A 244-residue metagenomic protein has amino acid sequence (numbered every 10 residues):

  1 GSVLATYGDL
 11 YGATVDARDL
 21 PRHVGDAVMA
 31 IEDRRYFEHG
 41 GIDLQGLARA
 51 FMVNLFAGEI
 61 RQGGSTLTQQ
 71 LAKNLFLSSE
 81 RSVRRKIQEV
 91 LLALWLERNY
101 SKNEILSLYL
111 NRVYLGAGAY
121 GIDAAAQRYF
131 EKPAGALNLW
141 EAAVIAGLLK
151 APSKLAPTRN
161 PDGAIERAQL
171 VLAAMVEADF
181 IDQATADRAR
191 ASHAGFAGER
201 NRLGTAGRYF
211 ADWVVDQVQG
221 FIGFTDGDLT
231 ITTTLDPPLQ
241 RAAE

Functional and structural regions predicted by a protein language model:
G1-H23: Terminal hydrophobic membrane-targeting helix
L4-T6, F37, K154-A156: Short small-residue beta-strand/loop micro-motif enriched in glycine and branched aliphatics
G8-Y11, E32, L149-K150: Short, histidine-centered active-site or binding-site loop motifs used for metal coordination, general acid-base
D16-L67, D123-A125, F130: Flexible, acidic/glycine-enriched loop-and-adjacent beta/alpha segments that face the extracytoplasmic/periplasmic side
E59-E244: Non-catalytic, structured segments within soluble enzyme domains
